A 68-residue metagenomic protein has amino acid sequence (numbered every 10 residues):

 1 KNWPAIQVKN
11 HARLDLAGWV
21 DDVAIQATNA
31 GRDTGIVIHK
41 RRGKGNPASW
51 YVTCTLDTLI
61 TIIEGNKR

Functional and structural regions predicted by a protein language model:
K1-R68: Catalytic phosphate/metal-binding cores of nucleic-acid and nucleotide-processing enzymes, i.e., regions that mediate
